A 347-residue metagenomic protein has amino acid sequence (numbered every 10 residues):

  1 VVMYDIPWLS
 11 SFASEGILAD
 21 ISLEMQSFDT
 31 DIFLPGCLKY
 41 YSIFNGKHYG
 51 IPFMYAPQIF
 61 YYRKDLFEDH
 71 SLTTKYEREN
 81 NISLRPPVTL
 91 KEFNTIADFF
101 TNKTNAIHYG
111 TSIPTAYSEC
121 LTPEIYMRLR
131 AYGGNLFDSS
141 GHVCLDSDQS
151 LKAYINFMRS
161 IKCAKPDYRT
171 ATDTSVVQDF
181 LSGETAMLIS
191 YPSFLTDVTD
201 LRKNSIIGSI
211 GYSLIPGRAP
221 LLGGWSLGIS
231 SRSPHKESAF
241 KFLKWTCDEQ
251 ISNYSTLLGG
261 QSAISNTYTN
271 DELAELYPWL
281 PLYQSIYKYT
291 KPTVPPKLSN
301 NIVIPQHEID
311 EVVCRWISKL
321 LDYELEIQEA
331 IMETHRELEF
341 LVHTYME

Functional and structural regions predicted by a protein language model:
V1-M3, A186-Y191: Paired acidic/hydrophobic, glycine-rich loop segments that form the ligand-binding mouth/hinge of periplasmic-binding
Y4-I59, L121, I207-S213, E275-L280 (+1 more regions): Hinge/lid segment of periplasmic solute-binding proteins
S22-F33, Y76-R78, I82-P86, T115 (+3 more regions): Short, solvent-exposed loop/beta-turn-alpha elements that line the ligand-binding surface or hinge of extracytoplasmic
F44-M54, Q58, R85-V143, T185: Extracytoplasmic/periplasmic solute-binding protein
Y61-K64, G223-H235: A bilobed periplasmic-binding-protein/Venus flytrap-type ligand-binding module shared by bacterial periplasmic
E68, T104-A106, W245-T269: Periplasmic-binding protein-like
N94-F100, Y132-N135, S139-T170, G211: Glycine-centered hinge/linker elements that transmit conformational signals in sensory and ligand-binding systems
I207-G208, S213, L257-L321, T344-E347: Long, aromatic- and glycine/proline-rich binding clefts that accommodate carbohydrate-like moieties
